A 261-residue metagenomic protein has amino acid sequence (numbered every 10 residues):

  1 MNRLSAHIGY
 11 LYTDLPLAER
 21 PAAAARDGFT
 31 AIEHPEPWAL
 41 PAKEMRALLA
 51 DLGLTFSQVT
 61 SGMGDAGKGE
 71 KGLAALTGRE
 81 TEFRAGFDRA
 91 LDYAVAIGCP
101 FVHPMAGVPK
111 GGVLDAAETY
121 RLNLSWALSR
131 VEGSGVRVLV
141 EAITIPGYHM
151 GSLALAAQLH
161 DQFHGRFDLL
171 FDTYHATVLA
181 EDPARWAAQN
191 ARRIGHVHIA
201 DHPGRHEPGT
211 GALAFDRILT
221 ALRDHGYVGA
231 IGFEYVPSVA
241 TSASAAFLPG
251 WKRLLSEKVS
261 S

Functional and structural regions predicted by a protein language model:
M1-G28, W38, A50, G98-P100 (+3 more regions): Histidine-acidic metal/acid-base catalytic patches
L4, I32, F56, V138 (+1 more regions): Hydrophobic anchor at the start of a short beta-strand that flanks the dinucleotide cofactor-binding loop
H7-I8, A31-E33, L76-R79, V113-D115 (+3 more regions): Short, contiguous strand/loop micro-motifs
L15, A22, T30-T119, F233 (+1 more regions): Structural motif corresponding to the early beta-alpha repeats
L73-D168, K258-S260: Active-site acidic/histidine proton-transfer and metal-coordination neighborhood in alpha/beta enzyme cores
